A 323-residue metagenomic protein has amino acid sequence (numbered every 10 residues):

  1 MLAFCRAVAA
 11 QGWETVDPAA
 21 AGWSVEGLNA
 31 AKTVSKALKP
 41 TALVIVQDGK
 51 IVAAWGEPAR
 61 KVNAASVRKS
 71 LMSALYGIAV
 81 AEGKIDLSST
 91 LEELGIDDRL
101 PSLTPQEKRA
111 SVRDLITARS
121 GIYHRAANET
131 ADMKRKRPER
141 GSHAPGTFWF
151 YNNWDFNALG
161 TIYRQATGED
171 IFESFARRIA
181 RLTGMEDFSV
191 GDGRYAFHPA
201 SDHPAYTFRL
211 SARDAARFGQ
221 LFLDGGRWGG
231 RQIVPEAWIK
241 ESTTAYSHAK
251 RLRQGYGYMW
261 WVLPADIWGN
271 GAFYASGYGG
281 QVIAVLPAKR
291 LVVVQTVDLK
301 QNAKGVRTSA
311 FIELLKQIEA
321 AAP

Functional and structural regions predicted by a protein language model:
E14-D17, E26-N29, T33, N63 (+1 more regions): Active-site-proximal loop and beta-strand segments within enzyme catalytic domains
L28-P58, I283-A284, K289-V294: A short, well-structured edge-of-sheet supersecondary motif
G49, N63-S88, L115, L159-Y163 (+1 more regions): Active-site SXXK
S70, A158-I162, Y206-R227, Q281-V297: Active-site-proximal alpha-helical segments within enzyme catalytic domains
A81-A118, T167-A205, L210: Active-site helix/loop module of the DD-peptidase/beta-lactamase fold, centered on the serine-lysine SxxK catalytic
T117-A196: A small/polar active-site loop signature that marks catalytic segments
E186-D187, D192, T243-V292: Active-site Gly/Thr loop motif
A275-P323: Structured C-terminal helix/loop/strand segments within mature extracytoplasmic catalytic/sensor domains
